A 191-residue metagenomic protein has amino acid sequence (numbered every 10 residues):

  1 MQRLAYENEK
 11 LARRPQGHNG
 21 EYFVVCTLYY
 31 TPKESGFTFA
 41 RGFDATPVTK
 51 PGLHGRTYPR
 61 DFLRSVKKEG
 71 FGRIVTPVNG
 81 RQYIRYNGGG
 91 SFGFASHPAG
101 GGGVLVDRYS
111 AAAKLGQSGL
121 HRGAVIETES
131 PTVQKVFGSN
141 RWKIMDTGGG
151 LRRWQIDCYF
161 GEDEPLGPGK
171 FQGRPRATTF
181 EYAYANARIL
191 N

Functional and structural regions predicted by a protein language model:
Y6-N191: Solvent-exposed, well-ordered loop and adjacent helix/strand elements within mature globular domains that form
